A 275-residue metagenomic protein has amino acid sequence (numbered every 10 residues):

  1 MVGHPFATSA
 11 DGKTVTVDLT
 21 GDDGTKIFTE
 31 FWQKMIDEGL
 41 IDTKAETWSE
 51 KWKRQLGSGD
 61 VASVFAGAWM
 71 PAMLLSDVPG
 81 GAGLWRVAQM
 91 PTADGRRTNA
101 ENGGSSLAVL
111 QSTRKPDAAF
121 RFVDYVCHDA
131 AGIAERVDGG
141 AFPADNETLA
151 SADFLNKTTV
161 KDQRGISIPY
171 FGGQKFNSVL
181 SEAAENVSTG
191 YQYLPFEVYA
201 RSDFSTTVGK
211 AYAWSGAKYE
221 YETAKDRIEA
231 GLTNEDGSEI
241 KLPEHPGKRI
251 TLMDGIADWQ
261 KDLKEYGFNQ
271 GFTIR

Functional and structural regions predicted by a protein language model:
M1-D18, Q33, V61-S63: Extracytoplasmic/periplasmic solute-binding protein
G12-E46, M90: Glycine-centered hinge/linker elements that transmit conformational signals in sensory and ligand-binding systems
T29-D37, K53, F65, L110 (+5 more regions): Non-transmembrane alpha-helical segments in soluble domains of secreted/periplasmic/extracellular proteins
D37, S178-R275: Conserved C-terminal helix/tail region of periplasmic/extracytoplasmic solute-binding proteins
K44-G57: Short helix-initiation/N-cap motifs at beta->coil->alpha
A62-G67, R86: Paired acidic/hydrophobic, glycine-rich loop segments that form the ligand-binding mouth/hinge of periplasmic-binding
M70-G81, G95-N102, A108-T207: C-terminal lobe and pocket-closing loops of periplasmic/extracytoplasmic Venus-flytrap solute-binding proteins
L84-A93: A structural supersecondary motif
